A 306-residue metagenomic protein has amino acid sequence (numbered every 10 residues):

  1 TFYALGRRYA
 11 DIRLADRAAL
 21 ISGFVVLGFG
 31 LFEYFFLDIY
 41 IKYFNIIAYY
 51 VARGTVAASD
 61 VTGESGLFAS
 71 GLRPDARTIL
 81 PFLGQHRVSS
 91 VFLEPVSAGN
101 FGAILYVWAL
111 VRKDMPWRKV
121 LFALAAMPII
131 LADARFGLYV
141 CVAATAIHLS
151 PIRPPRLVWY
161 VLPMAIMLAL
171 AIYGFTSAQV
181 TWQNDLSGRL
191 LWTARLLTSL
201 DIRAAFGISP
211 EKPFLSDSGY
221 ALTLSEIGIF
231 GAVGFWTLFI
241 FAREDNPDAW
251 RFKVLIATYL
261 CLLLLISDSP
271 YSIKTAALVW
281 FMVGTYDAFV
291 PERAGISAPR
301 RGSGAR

Functional and structural regions predicted by a protein language model:
T1-D38, F235-D245: Transmembrane alpha-helical segments and their membrane-water interfaces
D16-Y40, D60-L131, V140-S150: Alpha-helical transmembrane segments of multi-pass inner-membrane proteins
G28-Y40, L131-A132, H148-D185, D201: A membrane-periplasm/extracellular boundary helix in multi-pass inner-membrane enzymes that assemble envelope glycans
F101-R112, I229-P247: Hydrophobic, aromatic-rich transmembrane alpha-helices and their immediate juxtamembrane boundary segments
A109-L121, P154-L157, A242-A257: Membrane-interface helix-loop-helix junctions at transmembrane boundaries of multi-pass membrane enzymes, predominantly
N184-T223, I227-G234: TM-adjacent membrane-interface loops and short helices in multi-pass inner/ER membrane proteins
D245-D268, A276-F289: Loop-to-helix entry and N-terminal half of a specific, functionally important transmembrane alpha helix in multi-pass
V283-R306: A juxtamembrane structural motif centered on a specific transmembrane helix
